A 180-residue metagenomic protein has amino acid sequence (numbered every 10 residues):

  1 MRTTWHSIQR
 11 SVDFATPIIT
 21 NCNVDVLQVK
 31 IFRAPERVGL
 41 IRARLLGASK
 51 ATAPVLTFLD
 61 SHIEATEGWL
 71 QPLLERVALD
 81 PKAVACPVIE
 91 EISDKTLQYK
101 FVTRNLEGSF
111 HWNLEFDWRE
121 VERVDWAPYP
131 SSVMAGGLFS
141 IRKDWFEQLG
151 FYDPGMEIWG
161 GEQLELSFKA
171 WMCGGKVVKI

Functional and structural regions predicted by a protein language model:
M1-R33: Acidic donor-binding segment of Leloir-type glycosyltransferases
A34-K50: Glycine-rich, basic loop-to-helix element that forms the pyrophosphate-binding segment of sugar-nucleotide handling
V38, H62-E64, M156: Acidic metal-phosphate-binding loop of nucleotide-sugar-dependent transferases
I41, D117-S140: A recurrent flexible, glycine/aromatic-enriched loop bordering the glycosyltransferase active site that acts as
L56: Short aromatic/hydrophobic "clamp" motif used to bind/position activated sugar donors
L59, I63-W69, I141, Y152: Hydrophobic/aromatic residue at the end of a short beta strand that borders the catalytic acidic motif
E64, G68-H111: Conserved donor NDP-sugar-binding/catalytic core segment of glycosyltransferases
P72-L73, V133, G137-F139, D144-G150 (+1 more regions): A short, conserved alpha-helix in the catalytic core of glycosyltransferases
